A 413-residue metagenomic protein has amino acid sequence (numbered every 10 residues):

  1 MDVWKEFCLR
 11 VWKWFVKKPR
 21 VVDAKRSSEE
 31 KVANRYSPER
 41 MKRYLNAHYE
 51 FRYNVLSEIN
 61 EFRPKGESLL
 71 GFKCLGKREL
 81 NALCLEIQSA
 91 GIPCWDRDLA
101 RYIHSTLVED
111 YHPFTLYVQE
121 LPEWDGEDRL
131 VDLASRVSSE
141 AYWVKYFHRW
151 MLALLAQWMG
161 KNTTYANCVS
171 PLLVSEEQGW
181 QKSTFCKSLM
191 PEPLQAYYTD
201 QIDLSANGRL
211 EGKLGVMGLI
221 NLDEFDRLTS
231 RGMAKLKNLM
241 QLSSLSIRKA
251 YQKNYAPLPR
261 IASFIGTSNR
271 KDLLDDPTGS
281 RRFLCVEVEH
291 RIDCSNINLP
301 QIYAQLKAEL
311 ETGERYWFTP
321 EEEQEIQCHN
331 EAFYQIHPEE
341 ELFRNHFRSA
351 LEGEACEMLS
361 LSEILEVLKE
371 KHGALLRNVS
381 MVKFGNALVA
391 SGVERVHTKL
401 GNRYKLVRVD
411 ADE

Functional and structural regions predicted by a protein language model:
M1-E127, A141-K145, A374-L375, E413: N-terminal nucleic-acid engagement/recognition segments and initiation subdomains in replication, restriction
Y102-L210, L214-G215: P-loop NTPase catalytic core of nucleic-acid-dependent motor ATPases
L210-G215, K249-T267: AAA+/SF3 P-loop NTPase mechanochemical coupling elements
M217-Q241, L274-G279: Conserved AAA+/SF3 P-loop NTPase catalytic/coupling segment centered on the Walker-B
A234-A256: Conserved catalytic/switch belt of AAA+ P-loop NTPases
Q252, H290-C294, C356-E413: Positively charged interface segments
L274-I292: A short helix-turn-beta junction within AAA+ P-loop NTPase domains corresponding to the substrate/partner-engaging
T312-A355: Conserved alpha/beta core segments of nucleic-acid transaction machinery
